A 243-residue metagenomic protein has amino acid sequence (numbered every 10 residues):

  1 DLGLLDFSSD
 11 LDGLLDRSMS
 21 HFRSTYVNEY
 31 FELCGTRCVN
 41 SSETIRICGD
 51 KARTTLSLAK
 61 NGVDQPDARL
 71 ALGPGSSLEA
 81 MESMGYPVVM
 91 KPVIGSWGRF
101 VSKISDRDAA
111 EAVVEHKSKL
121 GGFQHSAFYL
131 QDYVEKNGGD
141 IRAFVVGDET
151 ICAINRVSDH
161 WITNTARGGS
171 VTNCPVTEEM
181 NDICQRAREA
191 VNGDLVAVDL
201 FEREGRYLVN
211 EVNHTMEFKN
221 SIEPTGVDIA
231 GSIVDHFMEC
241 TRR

Functional and structural regions predicted by a protein language model:
D1-D67: Conserved N-proximal alpha/beta basic substrate-recognition cap immediately N-terminal to, or forming the N-lobe
M19-H21, I94-G95, T215: Short glycine-rich anion-binding loops that position phosphate/pyrophosphate groups of nucleotides and phosphorylated
E32-G35, I45-Y129, V134, G138 (+2 more regions): Active-site nucleotide/adenylate-binding loops and adjacent lid/helix of ATP-dependent enzymes
V88, Y129, I151-C152, V196 (+1 more regions): Protein kinase-like catalytic core scaffold
S102-V191: Phosphate-binding site of ATP-dependent enzymes
A143-V145, R206-N220: A short beta-strand motif that forms the metal-chelation/ATP-contact edge of phosphoryl-transfer active sites
H160-R167, K219-V227: A short, polar/charged loop-to-alpha-helix boundary motif
I162-V209, A230-R242: A long amphipathic alpha-helix within ATP-dependent nucleotide-binding catalytic cores
